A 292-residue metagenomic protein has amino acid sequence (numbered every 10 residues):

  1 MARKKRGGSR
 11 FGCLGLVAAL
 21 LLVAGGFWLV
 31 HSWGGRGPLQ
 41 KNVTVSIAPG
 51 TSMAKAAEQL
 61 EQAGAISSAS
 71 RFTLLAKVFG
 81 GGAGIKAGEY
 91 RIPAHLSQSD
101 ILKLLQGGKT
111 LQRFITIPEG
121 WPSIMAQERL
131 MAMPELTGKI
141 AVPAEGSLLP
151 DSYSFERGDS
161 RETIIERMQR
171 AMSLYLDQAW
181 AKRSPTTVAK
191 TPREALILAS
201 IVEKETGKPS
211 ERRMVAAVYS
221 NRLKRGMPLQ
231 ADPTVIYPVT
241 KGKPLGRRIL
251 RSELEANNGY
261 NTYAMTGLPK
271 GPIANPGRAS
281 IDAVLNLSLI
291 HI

Functional and structural regions predicted by a protein language model:
A2-N42: N-terminal type II signal-anchor transmembrane helix that functions as the membrane-insertion/stop-transfer segment
S9-C13, A19-L22, W33, K55-A57 (+6 more regions): Generic detector of short, locally flexible boundary/turn motifs and exposed helical patches
F11-L16, N42-V43, I47, G81-A83 (+5 more regions): Short low-complexity stretches enriched in small and charged residues
G15-L20, G64, A87-E89, M125 (+1 more regions): N-terminal start-of-chain detector that recognizes signal peptides and the immediate post-cleavage beginning
V17-A18, A48, P93, I273: Pocket-edge positions in alpha/beta enzyme catalytic cores
F27-L29, Q98, K224, S252-E253: Short, flexible segments with low predicted structural confidence
V30-W180: Signal peptide-directed extracytoplasmic domains
S52, I66, Q127-T137, V142 (+1 more regions): Bacterial extracytoplasmic/cell-wall-associated proteins, especially those involved in peptidoglycan
